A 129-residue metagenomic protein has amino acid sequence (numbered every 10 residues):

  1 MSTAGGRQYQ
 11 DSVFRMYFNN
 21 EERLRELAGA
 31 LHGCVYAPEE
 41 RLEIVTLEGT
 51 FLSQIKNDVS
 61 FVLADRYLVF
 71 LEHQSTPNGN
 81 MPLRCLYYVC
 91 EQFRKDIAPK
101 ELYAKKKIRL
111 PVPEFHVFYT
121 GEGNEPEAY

Functional and structural regions predicted by a protein language model:
M1-Y129: Accessory alpha/beta interaction modules
